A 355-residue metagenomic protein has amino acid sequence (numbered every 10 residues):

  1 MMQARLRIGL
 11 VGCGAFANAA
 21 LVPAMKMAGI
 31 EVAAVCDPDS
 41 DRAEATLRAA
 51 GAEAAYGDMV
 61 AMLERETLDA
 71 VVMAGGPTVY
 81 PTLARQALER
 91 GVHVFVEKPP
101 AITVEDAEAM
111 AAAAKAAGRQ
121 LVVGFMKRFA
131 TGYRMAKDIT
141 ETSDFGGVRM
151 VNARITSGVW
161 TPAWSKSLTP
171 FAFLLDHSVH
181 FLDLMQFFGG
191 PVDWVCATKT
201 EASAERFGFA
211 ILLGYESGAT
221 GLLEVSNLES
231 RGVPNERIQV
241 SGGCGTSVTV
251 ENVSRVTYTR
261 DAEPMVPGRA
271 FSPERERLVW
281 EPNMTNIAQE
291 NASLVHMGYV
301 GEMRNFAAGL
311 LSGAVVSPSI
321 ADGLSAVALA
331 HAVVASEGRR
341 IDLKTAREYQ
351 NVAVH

Functional and structural regions predicted by a protein language model:
M1-A50: N-terminal Rossmann-like dinucleotide-binding module
Q3, R119, G146, A335-H355: C-terminal capping/lid region of NAD(P)-dependent oxidoreductase domains
A17, Y56, V96, L121-V123 (+3 more regions): Hydrophobic residues in well-ordered beta-strands that form the structural core
A52-E53, R90-V92, A117-Q120, A219: A short helix->loop->beta-strand "cap" motif at the edges of active sites that frequently abuts
A54-A113, G298: Beta-loop-alpha module in the N-terminal Rossmann-like domain of NAD(P)-dependent dehydrogenases, especially those
A109-M126, G146-N152: Rossmann-fold dehydrogenase core element
M126, C244-P318, D342-H355: C-terminal glycine/acidic-rich active-site capping loop/insertion
K127-S203, T220, R340: Predominantly a Rossmann-like dinucleotide-binding segment in NAD(P)-dependent oxidoreductases
